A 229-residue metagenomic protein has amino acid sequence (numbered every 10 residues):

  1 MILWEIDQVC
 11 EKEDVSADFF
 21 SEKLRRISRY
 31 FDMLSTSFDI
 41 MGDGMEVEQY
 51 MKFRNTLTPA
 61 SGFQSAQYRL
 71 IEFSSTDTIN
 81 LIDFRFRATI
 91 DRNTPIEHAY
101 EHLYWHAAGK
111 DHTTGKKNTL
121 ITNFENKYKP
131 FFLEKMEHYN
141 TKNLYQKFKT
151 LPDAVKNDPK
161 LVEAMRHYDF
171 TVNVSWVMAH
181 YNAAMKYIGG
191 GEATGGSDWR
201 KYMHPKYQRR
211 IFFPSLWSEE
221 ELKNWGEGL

Functional and structural regions predicted by a protein language model:
M1-L229: Surface-exposed peri-terminal alpha-helical interaction modules
